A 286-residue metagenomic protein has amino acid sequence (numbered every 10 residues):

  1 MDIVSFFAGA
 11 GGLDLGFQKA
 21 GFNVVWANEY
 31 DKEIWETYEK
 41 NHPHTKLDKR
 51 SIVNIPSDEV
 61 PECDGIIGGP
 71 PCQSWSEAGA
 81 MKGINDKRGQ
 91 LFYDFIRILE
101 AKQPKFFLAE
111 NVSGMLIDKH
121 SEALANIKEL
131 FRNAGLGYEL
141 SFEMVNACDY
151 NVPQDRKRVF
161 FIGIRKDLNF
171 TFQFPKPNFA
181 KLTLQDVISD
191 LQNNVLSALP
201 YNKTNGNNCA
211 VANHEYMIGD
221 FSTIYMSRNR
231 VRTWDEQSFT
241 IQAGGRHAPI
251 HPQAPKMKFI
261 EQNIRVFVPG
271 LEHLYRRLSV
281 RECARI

Functional and structural regions predicted by a protein language model:
D2-Q103, S113-I117, E122-A125, R132: Core alpha/beta nucleotide-donor-binding catalytic domains of modification enzymes
D2-V24, L130-A134, M144, R158-I286: S-adenosyl-L-methionine-dependent DNA methyltransferase catalytic core
D14-L15, Q73-E77, M115-D118, N151-Q154 (+2 more regions): Short catalytic/ligand-binding loop motif for oxyanion handling, primarily in non-cytosolic enzymes, centered on
K49-R50, S113, G137-D149: Conserved S-adenosyl-L-methionine
V53-S57, A147-V152: A short acidic, often aromatic-flanked loop/helix-cap motif at beta-alpha or helix-coil junctions that lines enzyme
P61, P153-R158: A short, glycine/Asx- and small/polar-enriched loop/turn that sits immediately N-terminal to a beta-strand
P70-P71, P104, P153, Q237: Proline-centered helix-kink/hinge sites
K105-A109: Conserved beta-strand signature within the Rossmann-like core of class I S-adenosyl-L-methionine
